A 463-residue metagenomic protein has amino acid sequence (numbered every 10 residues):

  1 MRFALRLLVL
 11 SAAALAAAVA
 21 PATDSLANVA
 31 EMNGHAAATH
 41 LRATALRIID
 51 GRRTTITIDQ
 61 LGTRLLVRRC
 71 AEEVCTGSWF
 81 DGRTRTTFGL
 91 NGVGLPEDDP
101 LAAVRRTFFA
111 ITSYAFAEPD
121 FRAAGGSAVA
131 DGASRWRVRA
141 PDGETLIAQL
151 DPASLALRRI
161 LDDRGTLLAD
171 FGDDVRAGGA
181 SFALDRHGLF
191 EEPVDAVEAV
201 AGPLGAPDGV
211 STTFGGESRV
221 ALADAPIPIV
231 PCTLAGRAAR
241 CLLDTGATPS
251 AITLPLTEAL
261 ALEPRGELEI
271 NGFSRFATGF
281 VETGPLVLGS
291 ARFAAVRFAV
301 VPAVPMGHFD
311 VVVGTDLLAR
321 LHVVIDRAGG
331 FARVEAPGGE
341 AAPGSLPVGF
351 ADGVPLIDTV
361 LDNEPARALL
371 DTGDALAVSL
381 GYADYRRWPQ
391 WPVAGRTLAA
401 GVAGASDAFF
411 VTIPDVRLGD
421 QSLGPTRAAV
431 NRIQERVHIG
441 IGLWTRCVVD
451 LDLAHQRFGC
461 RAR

Functional and structural regions predicted by a protein language model:
R2-L10: Sec-dependent signal peptide recognition, specifically the positively charged N-region followed immediately by
R6, A14, N28-V29: Intrinsically disordered, low-complexity serine/threonine-rich segments
S11-D24: Bacterial Sec-dependent signal peptides at the C-terminal "C-region" and cleavage site
A22-A27, H35-V74, W79, T86-A123 (+1 more regions): Pepsin/retropepsin-fold aspartyl endopeptidases
